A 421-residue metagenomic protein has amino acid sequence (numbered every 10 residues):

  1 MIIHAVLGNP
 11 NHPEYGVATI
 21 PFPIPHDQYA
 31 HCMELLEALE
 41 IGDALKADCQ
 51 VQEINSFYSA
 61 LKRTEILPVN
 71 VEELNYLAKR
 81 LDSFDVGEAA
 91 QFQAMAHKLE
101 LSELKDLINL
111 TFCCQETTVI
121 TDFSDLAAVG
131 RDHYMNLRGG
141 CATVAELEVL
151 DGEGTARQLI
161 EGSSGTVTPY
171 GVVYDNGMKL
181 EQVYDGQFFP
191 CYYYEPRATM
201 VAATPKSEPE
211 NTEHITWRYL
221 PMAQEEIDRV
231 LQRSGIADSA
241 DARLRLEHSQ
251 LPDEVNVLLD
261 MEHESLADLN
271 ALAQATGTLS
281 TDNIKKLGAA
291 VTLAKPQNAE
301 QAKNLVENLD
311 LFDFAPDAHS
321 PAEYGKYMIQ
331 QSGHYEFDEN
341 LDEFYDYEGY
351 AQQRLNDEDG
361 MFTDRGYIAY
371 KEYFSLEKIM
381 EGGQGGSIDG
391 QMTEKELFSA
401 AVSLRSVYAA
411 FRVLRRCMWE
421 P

Functional and structural regions predicted by a protein language model:
M1-H26, Y193-Q224, E420-P421: Short, extreme N-terminal segment that most often corresponds to the first beta-strand
C32-V149, E153-R157, G171-T199, T212-E343 (+1 more regions): Mixed-charge (acidic/basic) macromolecular-recognition segments
G152-E153, R157-S163, E348, Q352-E358 (+1 more regions): Long, compositionally biased intrinsically disordered terminal regions
T166, G171-V172, D359-G360, G366: Beta-sheet entry/capping signal
T393, W419-E420: Position-driven detector of the extreme protein N-terminus
